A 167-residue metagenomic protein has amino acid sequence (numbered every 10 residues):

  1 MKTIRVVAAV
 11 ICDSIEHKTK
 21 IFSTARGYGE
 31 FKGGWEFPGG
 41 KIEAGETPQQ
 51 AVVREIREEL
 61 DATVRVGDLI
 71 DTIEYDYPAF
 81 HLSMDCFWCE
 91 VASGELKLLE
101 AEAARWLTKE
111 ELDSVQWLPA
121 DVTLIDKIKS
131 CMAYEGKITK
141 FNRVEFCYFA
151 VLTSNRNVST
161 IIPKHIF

Functional and structural regions predicted by a protein language model:
M1-I21: Conserved N-terminal beta-strand and adjoining loop/helix that marks the start of the Nudix/MutT-like hydrolase domain
R5-V7, T19, L82-D85, E102: Change "...and in nucleic-acid phosphodiester-cleaving endonucleases..." to "...and in nucleic-acid processing enzymes
K18-E58: Conserved Nudix-box catalytic region and its N-terminal flanking loop in Nudix hydrolases and closely related
E30, K97-V144, Y148-A150: Nudix hydrolase/Nudix homology domain
E59-V66: Short secondary-structure junctions
T63, T72-L96, A103-R105, K109 (+1 more regions): Active-site-adjacent beta-strand/loop module that shapes the phosphate/pyrophosphate-binding cleft
T160-I166: Short, intrinsically disordered C-terminal tails of secreted or membrane-associated proteins
